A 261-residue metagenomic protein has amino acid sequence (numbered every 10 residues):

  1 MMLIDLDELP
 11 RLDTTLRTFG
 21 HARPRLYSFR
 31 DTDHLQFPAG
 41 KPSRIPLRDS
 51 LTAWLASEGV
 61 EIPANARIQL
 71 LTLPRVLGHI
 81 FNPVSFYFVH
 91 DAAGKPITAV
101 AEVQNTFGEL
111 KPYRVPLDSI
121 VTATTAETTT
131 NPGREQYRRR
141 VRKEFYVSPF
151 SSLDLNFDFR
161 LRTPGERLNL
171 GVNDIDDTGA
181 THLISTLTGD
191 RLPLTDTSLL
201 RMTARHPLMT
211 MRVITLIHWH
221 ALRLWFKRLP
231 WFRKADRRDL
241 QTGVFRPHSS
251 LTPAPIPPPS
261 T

Functional and structural regions predicted by a protein language model:
M1-T261: Mature, function-bearing regions of proteins
